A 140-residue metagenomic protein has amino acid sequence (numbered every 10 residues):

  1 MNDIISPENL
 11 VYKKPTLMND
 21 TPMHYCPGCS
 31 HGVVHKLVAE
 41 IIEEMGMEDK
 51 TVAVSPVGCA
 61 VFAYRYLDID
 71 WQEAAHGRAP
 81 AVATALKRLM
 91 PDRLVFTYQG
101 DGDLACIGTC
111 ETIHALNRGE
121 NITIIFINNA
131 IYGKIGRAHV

Functional and structural regions predicted by a protein language model:
M1-K13: Short, charged low-complexity linear segments at domain edges
I4-I5, D20-T21, F96-G102: Contiguous hydrophobic segments
S6, P15-A75: Active-site diphosphate/adenylate-binding microenvironment
P7-N9, V38-V54, M90-D92, T109-E120: Long, contiguous secondary-structure blocks with strong helical propensity
V57-G133: Thiamine diphosphate
A138-V140: Conserved small/polar residues in nucleotide/adenosyl-binding loops
